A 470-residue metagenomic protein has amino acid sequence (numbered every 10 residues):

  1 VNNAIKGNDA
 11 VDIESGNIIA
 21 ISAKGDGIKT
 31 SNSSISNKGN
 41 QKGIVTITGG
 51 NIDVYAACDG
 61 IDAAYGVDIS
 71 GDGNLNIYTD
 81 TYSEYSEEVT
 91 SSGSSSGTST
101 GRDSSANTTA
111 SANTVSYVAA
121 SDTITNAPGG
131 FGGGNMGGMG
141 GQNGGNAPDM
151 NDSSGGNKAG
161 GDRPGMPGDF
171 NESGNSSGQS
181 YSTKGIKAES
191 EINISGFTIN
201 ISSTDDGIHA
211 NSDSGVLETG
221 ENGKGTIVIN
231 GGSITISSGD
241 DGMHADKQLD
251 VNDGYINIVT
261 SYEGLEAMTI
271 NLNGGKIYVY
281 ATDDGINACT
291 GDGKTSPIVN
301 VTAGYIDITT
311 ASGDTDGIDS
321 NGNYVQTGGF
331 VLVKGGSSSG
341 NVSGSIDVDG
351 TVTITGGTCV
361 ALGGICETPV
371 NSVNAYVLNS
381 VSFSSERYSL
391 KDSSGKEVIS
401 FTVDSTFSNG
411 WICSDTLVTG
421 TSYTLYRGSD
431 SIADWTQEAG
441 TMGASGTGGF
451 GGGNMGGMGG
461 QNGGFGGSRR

Functional and structural regions predicted by a protein language model:
V1-R470: A composition-driven surface/loop motif
